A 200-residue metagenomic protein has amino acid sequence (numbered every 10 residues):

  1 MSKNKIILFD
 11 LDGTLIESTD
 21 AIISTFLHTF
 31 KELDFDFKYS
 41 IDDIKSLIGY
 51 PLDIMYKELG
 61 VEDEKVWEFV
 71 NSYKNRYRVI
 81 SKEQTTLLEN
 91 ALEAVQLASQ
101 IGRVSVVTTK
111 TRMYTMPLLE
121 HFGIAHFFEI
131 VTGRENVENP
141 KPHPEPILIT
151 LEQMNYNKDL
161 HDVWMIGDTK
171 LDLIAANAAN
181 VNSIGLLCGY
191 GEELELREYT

Functional and structural regions predicted by a protein language model:
S2-E93: N-terminal helical cap/lid subdomain that shapes the substrate entry/recognition surface in HAD-like hydrolases
K3, V79-V106, R112-M116, P144: Short, acidic loop-to-helix structural element flanking the phosphoryl-transfer center in phosphate-processing enzymes
K5-I6, K141-L173: Conserved Lys-Pro-Asp/Glu-containing loop-to-beta segment of HAD-superfamily phosphomonoesterases, centered on
D36, E62, I124-E129, N157-L160: Conserved H-loop
I44, A125-P140: A short, structured active-site edge motif that brings together acidic residues
V106, G133, M165-G167: A structural signal for the hydrophobic beta-strands that form the central parallel beta-sheet of Rossmann-like
G123-V131, E195-T200: Structural recognition of alpha->loop->beta junctions
M165-T200: Acidic, Mg2+-coordinating phosphoryl-transfer loop and its flanking beta/alpha structural elements, shared across
